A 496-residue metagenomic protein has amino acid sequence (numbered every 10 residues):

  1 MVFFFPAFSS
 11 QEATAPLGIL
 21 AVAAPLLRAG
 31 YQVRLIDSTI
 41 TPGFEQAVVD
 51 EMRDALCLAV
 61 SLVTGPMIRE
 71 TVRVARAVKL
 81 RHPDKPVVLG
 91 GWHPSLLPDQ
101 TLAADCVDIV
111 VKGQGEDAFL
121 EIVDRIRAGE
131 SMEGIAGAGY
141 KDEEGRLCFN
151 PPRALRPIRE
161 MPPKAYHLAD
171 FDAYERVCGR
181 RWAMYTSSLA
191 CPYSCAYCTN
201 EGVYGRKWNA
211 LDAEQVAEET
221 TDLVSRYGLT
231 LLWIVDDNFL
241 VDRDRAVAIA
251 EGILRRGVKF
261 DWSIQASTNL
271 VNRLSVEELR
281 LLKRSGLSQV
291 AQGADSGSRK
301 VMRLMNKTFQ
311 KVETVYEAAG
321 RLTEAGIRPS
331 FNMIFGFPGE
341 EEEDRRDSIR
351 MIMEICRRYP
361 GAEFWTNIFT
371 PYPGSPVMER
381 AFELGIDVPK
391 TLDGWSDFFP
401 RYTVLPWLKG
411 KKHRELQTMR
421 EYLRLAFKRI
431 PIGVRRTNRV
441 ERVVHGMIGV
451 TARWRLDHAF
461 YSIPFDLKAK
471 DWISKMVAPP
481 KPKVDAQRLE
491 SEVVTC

Functional and structural regions predicted by a protein language model:
M1-P6, R28, Q32, E51 (+3 more regions): Radical SAM enzyme core and accessory elements
F4, G18, V22-P152, I158 (+2 more regions): Glycine-rich beta-alpha loop elements in corrinoid/cobalamin-binding modules across cobalamin-dependent enzymes
F5, L35-T39, G202, G293 (+2 more regions): Residue-level recognition of beta-strand->loop/alpha-helix junctions
S9-I19: Glycine- and acidic-residue-enriched helix-capping/strand-helix junction motifs
S10, P98, E143, Y193 (+5 more regions): Flexible glycine/acidic-rich beta-alpha junction loops that bind and position SAM and/or redox cofactors in anaerobic
P98-A104, G339-M353: Catalytic cores of alpha/beta
R159, K164-S330, F335-F337, R350: Radical SAM [4Fe-4S] cluster-binding motif and immediate context
